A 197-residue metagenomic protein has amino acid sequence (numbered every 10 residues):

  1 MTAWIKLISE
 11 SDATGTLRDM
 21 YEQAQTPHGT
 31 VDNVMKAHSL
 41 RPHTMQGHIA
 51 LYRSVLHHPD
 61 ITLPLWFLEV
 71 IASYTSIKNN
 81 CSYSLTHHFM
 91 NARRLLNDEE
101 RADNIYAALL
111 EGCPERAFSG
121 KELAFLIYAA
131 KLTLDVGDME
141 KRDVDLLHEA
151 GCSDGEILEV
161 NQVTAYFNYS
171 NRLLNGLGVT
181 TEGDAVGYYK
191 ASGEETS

Functional and structural regions predicted by a protein language model:
M1-S197: Hydrophobic alpha-helical segments
